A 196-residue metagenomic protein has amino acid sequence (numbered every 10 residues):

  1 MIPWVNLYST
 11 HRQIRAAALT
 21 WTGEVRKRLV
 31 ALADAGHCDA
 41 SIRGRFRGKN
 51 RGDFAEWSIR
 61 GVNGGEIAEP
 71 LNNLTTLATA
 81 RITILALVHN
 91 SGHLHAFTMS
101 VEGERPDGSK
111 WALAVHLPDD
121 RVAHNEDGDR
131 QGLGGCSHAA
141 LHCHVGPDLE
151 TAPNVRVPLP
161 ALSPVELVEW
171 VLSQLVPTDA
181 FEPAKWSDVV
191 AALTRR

Functional and structural regions predicted by a protein language model:
M1-N73: N-terminal "first-domain core" detector
I2-N6, S109-D119, D188-A191, R195: Intrinsically disordered, low-complexity segments used for protein-protein interactions
I14, G48-R51, E104, S163 (+1 more regions): Intrinsically disordered, low-complexity regions enriched in Ser/Pro/Gly/Gln/His and often acidic
R51-L113: Hydrophobic-cavity lipid-handling domains and compact docking modules
S91-V165: An exposed acidic His-Trp-rich patch
V155-R196: Long, compositionally biased interface segments
